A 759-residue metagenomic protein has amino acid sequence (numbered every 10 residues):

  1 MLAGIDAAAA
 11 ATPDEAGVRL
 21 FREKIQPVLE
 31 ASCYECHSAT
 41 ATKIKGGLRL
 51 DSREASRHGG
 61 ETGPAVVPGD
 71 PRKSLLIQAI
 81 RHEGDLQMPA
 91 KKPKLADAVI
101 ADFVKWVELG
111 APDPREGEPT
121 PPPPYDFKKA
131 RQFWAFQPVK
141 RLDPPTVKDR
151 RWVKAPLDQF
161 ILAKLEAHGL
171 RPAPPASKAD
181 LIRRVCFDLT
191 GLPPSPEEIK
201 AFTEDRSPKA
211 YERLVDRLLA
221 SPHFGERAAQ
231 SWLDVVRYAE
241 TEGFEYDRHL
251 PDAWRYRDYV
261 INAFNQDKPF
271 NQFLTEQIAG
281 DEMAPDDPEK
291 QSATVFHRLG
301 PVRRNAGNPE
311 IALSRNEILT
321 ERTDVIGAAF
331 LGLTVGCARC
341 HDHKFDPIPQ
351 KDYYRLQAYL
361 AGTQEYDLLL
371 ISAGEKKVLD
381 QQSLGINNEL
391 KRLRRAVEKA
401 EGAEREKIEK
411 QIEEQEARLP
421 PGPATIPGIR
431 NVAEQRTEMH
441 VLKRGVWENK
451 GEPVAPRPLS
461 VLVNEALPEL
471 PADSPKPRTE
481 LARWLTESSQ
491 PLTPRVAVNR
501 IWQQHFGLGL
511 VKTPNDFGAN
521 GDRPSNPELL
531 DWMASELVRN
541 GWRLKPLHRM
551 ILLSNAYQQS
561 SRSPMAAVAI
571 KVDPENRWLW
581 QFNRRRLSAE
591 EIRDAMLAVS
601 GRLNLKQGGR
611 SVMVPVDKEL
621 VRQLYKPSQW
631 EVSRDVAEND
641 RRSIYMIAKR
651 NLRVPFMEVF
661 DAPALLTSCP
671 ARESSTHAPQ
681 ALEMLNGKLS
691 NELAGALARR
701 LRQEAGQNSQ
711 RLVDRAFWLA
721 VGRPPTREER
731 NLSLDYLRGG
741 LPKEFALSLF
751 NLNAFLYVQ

Functional and structural regions predicted by a protein language model:
G4-D281, H343, G362-V511, A519-N555: Aromatic- and Gly/Pro-enriched helix-to-coil junctions and flexible linker segments
E61-V67, L666-R672, L737: Conserved phosphate-binding loops in nucleotide/dinucleotide-binding enzymes
I77-R81, P156-L165, A263-N265, F273 (+9 more regions): An acidic, gly/pro-interrupted, aromatic-rich
A101, I182, K200, E212 (+5 more regions): Generic structural signal for individual residues within well-ordered alpha-helical segments across diverse proteins
H168, L697, N731-D735: Recognition helices and adjacent regulatory flanks at domain boundaries
L170-P175, N515-F517, V721-P725, E729-R730: Short acidic, glycine/serine/threonine-rich helix-capping segments at coil-helix boundaries
L393, V397, S733-R738: Alpha-helix C-terminal capping segments
V461-N464, E728-L737: Helix-loop-helix junctions that connect adjacent transmembrane helices in secondary transporters/permeases, recognized
